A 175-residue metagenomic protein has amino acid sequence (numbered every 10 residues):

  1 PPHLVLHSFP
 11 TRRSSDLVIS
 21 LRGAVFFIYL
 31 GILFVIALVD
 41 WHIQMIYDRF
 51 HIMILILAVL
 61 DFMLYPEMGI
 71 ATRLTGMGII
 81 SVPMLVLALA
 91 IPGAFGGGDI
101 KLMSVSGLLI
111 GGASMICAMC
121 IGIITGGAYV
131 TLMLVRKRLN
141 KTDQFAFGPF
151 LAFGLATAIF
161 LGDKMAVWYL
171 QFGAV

Functional and structural regions predicted by a protein language model:
P1-S14: Short, small-residue-biased leader/transition segments that mark boundaries at the very start of proteins
R12-L17, A58-L60: Membrane-embedded alpha-helical segments in integral membrane proteins
S15-V25: Transmembrane helix-loop-helix
V25-G127, W168-V175: Functional transmembrane core segments of multi-pass inner-membrane proteins
I124-R138: Transmembrane alpha-helical segments of integral membrane proteins
V135-T157: Interfacial loop-to-transmembrane junctions
F153-V175: C-terminal domain-closing interface element
